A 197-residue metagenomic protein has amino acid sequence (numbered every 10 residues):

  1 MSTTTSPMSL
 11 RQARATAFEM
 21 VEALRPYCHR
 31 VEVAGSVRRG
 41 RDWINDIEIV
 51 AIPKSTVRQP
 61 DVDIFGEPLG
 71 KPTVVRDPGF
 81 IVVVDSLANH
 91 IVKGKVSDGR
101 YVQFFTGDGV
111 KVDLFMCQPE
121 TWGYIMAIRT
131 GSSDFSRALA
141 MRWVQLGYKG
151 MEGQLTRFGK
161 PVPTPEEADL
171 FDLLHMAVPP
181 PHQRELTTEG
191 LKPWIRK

Functional and structural regions predicted by a protein language model:
S2-Q12, V62-K197: Acidic, metal-coordinating catalytic segment for phosphate/diphosphate chemistry, firing primarily on the Nudix
R11-A15, E19: A generic alpha-helix signature
F18-V62: Active-site nucleotide-donor binding segment shared across nucleotidyl transfer reactions
